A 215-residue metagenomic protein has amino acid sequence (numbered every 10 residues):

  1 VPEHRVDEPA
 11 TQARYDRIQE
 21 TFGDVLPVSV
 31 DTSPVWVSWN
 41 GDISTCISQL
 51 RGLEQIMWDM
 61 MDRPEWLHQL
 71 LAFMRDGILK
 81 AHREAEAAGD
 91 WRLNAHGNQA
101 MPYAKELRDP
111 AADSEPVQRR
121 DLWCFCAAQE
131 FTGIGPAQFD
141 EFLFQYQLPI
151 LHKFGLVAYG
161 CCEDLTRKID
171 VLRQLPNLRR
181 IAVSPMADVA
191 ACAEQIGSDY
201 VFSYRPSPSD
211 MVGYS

Functional and structural regions predicted by a protein language model:
P2-S215: Active-site loop segments of alpha/beta catalytic cores
